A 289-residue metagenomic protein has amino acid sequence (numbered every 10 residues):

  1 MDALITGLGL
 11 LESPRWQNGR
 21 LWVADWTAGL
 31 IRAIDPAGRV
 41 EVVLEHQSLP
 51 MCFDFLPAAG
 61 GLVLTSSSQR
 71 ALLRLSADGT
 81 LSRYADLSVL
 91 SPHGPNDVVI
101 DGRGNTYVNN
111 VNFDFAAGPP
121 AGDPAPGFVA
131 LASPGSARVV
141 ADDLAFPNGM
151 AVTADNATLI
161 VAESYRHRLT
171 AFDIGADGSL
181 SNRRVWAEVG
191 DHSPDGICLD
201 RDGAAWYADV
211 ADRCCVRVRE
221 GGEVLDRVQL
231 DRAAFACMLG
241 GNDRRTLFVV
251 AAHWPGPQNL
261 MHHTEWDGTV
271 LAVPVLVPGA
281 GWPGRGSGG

Functional and structural regions predicted by a protein language model:
M1-G7, P36-G38, R183, V273-L276 (+1 more regions): A short helix->beta-strand "capping" segment at the edge of beta-propeller domains
M1-I5, G38-E45, L81-S88, S136-D142 (+2 more regions): A short beta-strand motif characteristic of beta-propeller blades
I5-R20, H46-S66, S88-T106, N112-D114 (+4 more regions): Beta-rich, blade/repeat-based domains predominating in secreted/periplasmic proteins but also intracellular
W26, S67-S68, V111-F113, S164 (+4 more regions): Short loop/turn segments immediately following the C-termini of beta-strands
L30-R32, A71-L73, G127-A130, R168-T170 (+2 more regions): A short loop-to-beta-strand structural motif that recurs across blades of beta-propeller domains
V108-P124, A252-W266: Short, conserved, GDST-rich strand-edge loop motifs in beta-rich repeat architectures
F172-S179, V275-A280: Short loop/turn segments immediately following beta-strands, especially the blade-tip and inter-blade linker loops
M238-G289: Blade-level signature of beta-propeller repeat domains, shared across WD40, Kelch, NHL, RCC1 and BNR/Asp-box propellers
